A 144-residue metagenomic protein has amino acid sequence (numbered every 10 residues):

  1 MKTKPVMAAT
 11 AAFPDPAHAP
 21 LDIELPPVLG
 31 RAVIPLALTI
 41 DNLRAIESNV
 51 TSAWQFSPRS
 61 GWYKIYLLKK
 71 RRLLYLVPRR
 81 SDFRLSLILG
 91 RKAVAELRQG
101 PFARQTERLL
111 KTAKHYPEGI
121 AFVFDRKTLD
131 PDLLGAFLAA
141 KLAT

Functional and structural regions predicted by a protein language model:
M1-R44, N49-T51, S57-P58: Charge-rich, low-complexity N-terminal segments
A8-A9, D41-A45, Y75-L87, F122: Charged, low-complexity, helix/coiled-coil-prone segments
F13, F56, F83, F102 (+2 more regions): Phenylalanine-focused residue identity feature
P20, E24, L38, P101 (+2 more regions): Exposed alpha-helical structural elements
E47-S48, K64, R84, R126: Functionally constrained cores in energy, signaling, and assembly domains
S52, I65, I120: Residue-level signal for functionally critical sites in structured catalytic/ligand-binding pockets
F56-Y116: Short, conserved beta-strand/beta-arch hydrophobic-aromatic motifs that form part of recognition grooves or interface
E107-T144: Well-ordered alpha/beta subsegment
